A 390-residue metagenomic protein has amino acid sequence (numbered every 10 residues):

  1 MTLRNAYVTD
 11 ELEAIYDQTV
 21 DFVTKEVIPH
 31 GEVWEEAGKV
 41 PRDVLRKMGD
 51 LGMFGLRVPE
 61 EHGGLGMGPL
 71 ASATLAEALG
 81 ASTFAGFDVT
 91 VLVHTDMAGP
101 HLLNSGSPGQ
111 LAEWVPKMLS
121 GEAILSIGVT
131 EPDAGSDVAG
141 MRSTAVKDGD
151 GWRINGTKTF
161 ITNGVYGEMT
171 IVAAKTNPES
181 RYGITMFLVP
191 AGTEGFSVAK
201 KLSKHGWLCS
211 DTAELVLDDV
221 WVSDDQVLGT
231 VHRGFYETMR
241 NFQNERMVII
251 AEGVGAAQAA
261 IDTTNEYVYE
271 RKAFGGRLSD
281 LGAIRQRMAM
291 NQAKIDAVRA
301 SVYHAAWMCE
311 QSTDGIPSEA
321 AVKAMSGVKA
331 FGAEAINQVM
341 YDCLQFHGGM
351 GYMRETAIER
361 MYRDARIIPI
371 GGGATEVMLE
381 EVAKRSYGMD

Functional and structural regions predicted by a protein language model:
M1-S82, L92, S105-Q110, K117 (+5 more regions): Alpha-helical interface subdomain recognition
G52, L75-G80, A174, V189-E194 (+1 more regions): Short Ser/Thr-interspersed hydrophobic loop/turn segments at strand-loop and sheet-helix junctions that line or gate
D96-S105: Helix-loop "lid/cap" segments that line or gate small-molecule binding pockets
G121-V129: A short, Trp-centered hydrophobic/proline-enriched beta-strand micro-motif
D133-S136, F160-N163, K175-P178, K204-D211: Short Gly/Pro-enriched turn/cap motifs at secondary-structure boundaries
G140, E194-S223: Flexible, small-/acidic-enriched active-site or ligand-binding loops
N155-V198: A short core secondary-structure module
L215-R240: A short, charged helix-loop
